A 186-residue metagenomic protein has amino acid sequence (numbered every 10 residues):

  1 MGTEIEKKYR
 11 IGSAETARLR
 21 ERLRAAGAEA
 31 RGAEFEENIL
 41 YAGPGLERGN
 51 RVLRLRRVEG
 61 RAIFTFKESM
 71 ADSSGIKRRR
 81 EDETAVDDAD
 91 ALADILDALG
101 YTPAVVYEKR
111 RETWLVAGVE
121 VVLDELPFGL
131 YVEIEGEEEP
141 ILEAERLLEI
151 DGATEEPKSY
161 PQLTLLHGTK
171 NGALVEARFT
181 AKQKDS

Functional and structural regions predicted by a protein language model:
M1-V119, T154-S186: N-terminal strand-loop-strand beta-hairpin
T16, I141-L142: Short, well-ordered alpha-helical microsegments
L123-P127: A contiguous pocket-lining binding segment that forms or flanks enzyme active sites
L130: Catalytic DNA-binding helix-loop module of base-excision-repair DNA glycosylases/AP lyases
L142-T154: Long, well-ordered alpha-helical scaffolding segments within enzyme catalytic domains, especially pronounced
